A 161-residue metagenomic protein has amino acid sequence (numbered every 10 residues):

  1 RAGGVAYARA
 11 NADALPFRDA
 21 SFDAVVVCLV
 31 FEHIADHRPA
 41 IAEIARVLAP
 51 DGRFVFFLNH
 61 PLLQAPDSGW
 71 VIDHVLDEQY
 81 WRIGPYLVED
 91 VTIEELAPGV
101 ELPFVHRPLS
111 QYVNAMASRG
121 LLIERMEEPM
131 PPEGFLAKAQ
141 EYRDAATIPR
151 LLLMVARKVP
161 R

Functional and structural regions predicted by a protein language model:
G3-R18: Conserved SAM-binding strand-loop segment of SAM-dependent methyltransferases
F22-D23: Local beta-strand N-terminus motif with an aromatic residue
V26: A conserved beta-strand element that flanks and buttresses the S-adenosyl-L-methionine
L29-E32: Short catalytic micro-motifs in class I SAM-dependent methyltransferases
R38-R53: A short glycine-rich, Lys/Arg-flanked "PGG" loop and its adjoining helix->strand segment in the class I
R53-T92: Conserved class I S-adenosyl-L-methionine
P85, D90-T92, L102-E127: Short alpha-helix
R119-L121, A139-R161: Core SAM-dependent methyltransferase catalytic element
